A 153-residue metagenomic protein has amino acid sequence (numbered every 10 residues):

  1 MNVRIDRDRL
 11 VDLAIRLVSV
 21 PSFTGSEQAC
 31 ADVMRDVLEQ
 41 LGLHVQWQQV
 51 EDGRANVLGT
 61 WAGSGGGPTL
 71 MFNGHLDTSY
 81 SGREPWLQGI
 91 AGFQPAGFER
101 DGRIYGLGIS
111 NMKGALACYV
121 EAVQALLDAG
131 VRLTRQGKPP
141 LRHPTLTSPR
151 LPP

Functional and structural regions predicted by a protein language model:
N2-I109, A125-L133: Acidic/His- and Gly-rich active-site-bordering loop/insert found across diverse amide/peptide-bond hydrolases
M112-P153: Acidic/histidine-rich catalytic neighborhood of metal-dependent amide-processing enzymes
